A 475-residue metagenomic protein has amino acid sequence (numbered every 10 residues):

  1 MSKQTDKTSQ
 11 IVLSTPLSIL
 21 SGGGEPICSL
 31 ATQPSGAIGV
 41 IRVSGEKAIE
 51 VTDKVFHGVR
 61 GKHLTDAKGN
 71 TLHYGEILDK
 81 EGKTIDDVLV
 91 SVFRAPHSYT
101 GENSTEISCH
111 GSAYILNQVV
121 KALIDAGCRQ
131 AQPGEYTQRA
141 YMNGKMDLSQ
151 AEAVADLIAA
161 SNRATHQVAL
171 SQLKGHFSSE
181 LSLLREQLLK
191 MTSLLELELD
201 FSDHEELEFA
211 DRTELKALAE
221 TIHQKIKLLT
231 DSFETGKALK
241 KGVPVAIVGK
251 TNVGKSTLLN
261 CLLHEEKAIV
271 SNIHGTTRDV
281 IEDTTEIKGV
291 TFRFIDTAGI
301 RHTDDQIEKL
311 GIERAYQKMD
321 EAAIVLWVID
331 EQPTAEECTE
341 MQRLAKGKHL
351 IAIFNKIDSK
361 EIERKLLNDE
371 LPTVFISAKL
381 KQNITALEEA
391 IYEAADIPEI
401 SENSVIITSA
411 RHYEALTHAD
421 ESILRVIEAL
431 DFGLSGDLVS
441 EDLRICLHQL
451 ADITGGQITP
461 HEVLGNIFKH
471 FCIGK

Functional and structural regions predicted by a protein language model:
M1-Q167, S171, G175, I351: A glycine-rich (often HGG/GG-containing) alpha/beta subdomain
K7-L30, R163-E286, T303-D305, T334-K475: C-terminal-of-GTPase-core extension/linker across diverse P-loop GTPases
Q33-S35, K83, Y99, L239 (+4 more regions): Conserved catalytic network of the ASCE P-loop NTPase/AAA+ motor domain
Y74-D86, V90-R94, G275-T303, E321: Switch I (G2) and immediately adjacent beta-strands of P-loop GTPase domains
L263, A298-G299, A323, D330-E331 (+1 more regions): Short glycine-/small-residue-rich Rossmann-like dinucleotide-binding loops
F294, V328, I353: Generic enzyme active-site microenvironment
E308-E331: Inter-motif core of Ras-like GTPase G domains
